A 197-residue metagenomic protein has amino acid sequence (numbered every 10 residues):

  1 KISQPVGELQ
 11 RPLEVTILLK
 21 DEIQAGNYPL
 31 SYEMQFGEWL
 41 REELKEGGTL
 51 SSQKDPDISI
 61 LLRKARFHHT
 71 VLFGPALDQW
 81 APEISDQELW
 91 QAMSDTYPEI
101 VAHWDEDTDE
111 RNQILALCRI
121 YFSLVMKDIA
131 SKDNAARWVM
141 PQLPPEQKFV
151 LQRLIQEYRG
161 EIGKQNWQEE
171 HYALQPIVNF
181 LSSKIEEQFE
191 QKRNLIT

Functional and structural regions predicted by a protein language model:
K1-I2, L181: Hydrophobic alpha-helical packing residues
I2-D107, E190: Conserved NTP/Mg2+-binding pocket subregion across the NTase superfamily
L9-P12, Q113, L195-T197: Short glycine-rich, low-complexity/disordered patches
K20, F122, E186: Residue-level marker of positions within ordered structural domains that often coincide with functionally constrained
A81, D105, D109, N166-E169 (+1 more regions): Non-transmembrane, amphipathic alpha-helical segments
W90-I155: Extended, basic/helix-rich recognition subdomains
D128-T197: Structured mid-to-C-terminal alpha-helical surface segments
